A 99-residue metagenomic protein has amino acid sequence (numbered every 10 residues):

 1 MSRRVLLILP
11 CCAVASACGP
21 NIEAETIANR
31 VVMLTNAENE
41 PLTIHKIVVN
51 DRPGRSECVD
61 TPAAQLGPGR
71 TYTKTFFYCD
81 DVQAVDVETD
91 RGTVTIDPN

Functional and structural regions predicted by a protein language model:
M1-L7: Bacterial N-terminal signal peptides that target proteins for export
V14-A17: C-terminal motif of bacterial Sec signal peptides marking the signal peptidase cleavage site
G19-E25: Bacterial lipoprotein signal-peptidase II cleavage site
I27-R30, D80: Short, solvent-exposed loop/turn segments enriched in Ser/Thr/Gly
V32-N39: Asparagine-centered strand-capping/turn motif at beta-strand->loop junctions
L42-G54: Short acidic, flexible loop segments centered on an aromatic residue
G54-V82: Intrinsically disordered, low-complexity Pro/Gly/Ser/Thr-rich segments with frequent PxxP/GP/PP motifs and embedded
F76-N99: Terminal connector regions
